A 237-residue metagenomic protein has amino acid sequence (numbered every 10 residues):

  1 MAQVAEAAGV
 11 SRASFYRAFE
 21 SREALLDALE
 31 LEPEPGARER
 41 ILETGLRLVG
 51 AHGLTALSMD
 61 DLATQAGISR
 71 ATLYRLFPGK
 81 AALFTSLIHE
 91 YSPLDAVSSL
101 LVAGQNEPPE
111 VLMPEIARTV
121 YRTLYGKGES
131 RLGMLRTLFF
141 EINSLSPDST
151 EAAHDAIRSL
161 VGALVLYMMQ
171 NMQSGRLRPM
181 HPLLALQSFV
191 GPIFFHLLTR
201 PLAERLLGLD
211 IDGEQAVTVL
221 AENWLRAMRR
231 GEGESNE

Functional and structural regions predicted by a protein language model:
M1-A24, L48, H52-A82, S86: Helix-turn-helix
G9-A13, S21-E32, G67-R70, L87 (+4 more regions): Alpha-helical bundle regulatory/interaction domains
R22, P33, A37, K80 (+8 more regions): Hydrophobic/aromatic residues within well-ordered alpha-helical segments
E30-R47, A51, I88-T119: Amphipathic alpha-helical linker/stalk segments
E43, E110-L132, R136, F140 (+4 more regions): Amphipathic alpha-helical segments that line or abut small-molecule/effector binding pockets and mediate allosteric
A82, S86-I88, L124-D148, L198-A203: Amphipathic alpha-helical segments used for helix-helix packing
D95-S99, E107-P114, E129-G133, T137 (+3 more regions): Amphipathic alpha-helical packing segments from all-alpha helical-bundle domains
T150, H154, R158, M169-L220 (+1 more regions): Hydrophobic/aromatic-rich alpha-helical bundle segments in the mid-to-C-terminal region
